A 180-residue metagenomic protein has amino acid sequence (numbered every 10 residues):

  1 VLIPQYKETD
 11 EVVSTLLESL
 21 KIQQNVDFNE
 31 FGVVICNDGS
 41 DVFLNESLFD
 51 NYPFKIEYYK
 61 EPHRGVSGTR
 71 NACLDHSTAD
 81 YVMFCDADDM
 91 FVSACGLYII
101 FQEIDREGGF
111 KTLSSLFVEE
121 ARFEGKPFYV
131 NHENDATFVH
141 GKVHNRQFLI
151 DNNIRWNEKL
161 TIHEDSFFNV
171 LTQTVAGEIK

Functional and structural regions predicted by a protein language model:
V1-K180: Nucleotide-sugar donor-binding/catalytic module of glycosyltransferases that assemble extracellular/cell-envelope
